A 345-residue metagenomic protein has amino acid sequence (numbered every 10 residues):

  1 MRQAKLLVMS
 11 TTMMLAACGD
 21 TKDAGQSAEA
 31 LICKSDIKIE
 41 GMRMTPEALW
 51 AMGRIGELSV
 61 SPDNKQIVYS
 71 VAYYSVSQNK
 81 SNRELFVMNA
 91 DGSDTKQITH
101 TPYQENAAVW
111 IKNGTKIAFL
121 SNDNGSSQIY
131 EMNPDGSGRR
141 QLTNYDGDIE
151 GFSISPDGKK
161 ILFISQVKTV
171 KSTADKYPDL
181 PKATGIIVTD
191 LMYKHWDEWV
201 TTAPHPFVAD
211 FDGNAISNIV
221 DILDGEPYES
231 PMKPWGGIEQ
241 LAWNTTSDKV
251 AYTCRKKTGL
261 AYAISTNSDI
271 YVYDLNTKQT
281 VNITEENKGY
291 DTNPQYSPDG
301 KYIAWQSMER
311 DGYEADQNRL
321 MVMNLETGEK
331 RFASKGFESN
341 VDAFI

Functional and structural regions predicted by a protein language model:
L15-A17: C-terminal motif of bacterial Sec signal peptides marking the signal peptidase cleavage site
G19-T21: Bacterial signal peptide processing site
G25-I32, Q166-G225, T253-K256, L260-D269: Predominantly five- to eight-bladed beta-propeller fold
I32-I55, S217-P227: A short helix->beta-strand "capping" segment at the edge of beta-propeller domains
E47-R83: Beta-strand-rich domains and repeat architectures in extracellular enzymes and scaffolds, especially beta-propellers
M52-I67, P102-A118, R139, D146-I161 (+7 more regions): Conserved beta-propeller blade repeats
S77-R83, N122-S127, E198-T202, A261-S268 (+1 more regions): Short, solvent-exposed loop/turn segments at conserved positions within beta-propeller repeat blades
N89-S93, N133-S137, F211-N214, D274-K278 (+1 more regions): Short loop/turn segments that connect beta-strands within beta-propeller blades
